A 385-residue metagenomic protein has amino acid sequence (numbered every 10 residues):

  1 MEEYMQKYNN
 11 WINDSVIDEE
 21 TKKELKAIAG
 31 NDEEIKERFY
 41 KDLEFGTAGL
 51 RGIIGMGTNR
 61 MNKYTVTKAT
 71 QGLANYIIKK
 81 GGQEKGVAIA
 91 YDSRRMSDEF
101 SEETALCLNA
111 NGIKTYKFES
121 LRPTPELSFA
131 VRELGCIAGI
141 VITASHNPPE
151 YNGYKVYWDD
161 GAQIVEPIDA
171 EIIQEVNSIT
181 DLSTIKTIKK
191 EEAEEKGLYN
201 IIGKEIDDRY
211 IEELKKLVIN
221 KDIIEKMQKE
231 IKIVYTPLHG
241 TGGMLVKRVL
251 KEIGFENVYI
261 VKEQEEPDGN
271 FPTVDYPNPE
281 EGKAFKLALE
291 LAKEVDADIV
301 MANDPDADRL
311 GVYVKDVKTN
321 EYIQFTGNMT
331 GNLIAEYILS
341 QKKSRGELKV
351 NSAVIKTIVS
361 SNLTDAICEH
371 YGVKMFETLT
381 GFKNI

Functional and structural regions predicted by a protein language model:
K7-T104, A193-E230: An N-terminal, well-structured beta->alpha segment
E34-F39, L43, N152-A284, E290: Gly/Ser/Thr-enriched, mixed-charge loops and adjacent short helices that form phosphate/oxyanion-binding elements
Q71, E102, L106, P125 (+10 more regions): Residues on a specific face of well-ordered alpha-helices
I78-G82, C107-Y116, L134-A138, L182 (+7 more regions): Secondary-structure transition/capping motifs at alpha-helix termini and the adjoining loop/turn into the next element
E84-A88, E230-V234, N257, N351-A353: Residues that mark the start of a beta-strand
A88-Y151, E256-V312: N-terminal small/polar loop signature for handling phosphorylated ligands or for N-terminal nucleophile
F100-L108, Y151-W158, D308-N328, T364: Short Gly/Thr/Asp-enriched flexible loops that form oxyanion-binding sites at enzyme active sites
E119, I179-K204, D316-I385: Proline/glycine-rich low-complexity loops and linkers
